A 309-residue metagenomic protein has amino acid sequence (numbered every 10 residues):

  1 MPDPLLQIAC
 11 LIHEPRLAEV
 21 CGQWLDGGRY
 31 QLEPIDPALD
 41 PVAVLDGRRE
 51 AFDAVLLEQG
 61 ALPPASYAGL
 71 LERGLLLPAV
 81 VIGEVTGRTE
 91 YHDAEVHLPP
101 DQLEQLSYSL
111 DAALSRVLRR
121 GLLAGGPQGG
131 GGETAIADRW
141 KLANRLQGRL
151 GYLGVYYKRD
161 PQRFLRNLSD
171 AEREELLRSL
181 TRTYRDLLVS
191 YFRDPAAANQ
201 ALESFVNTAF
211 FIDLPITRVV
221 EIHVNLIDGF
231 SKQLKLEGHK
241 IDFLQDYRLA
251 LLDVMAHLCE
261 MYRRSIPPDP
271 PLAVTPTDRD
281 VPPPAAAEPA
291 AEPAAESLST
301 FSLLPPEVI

Functional and structural regions predicted by a protein language model:
P2-I309: Non-catalytic regulatory/interaction regions at protein termini and inter-domain linkers
